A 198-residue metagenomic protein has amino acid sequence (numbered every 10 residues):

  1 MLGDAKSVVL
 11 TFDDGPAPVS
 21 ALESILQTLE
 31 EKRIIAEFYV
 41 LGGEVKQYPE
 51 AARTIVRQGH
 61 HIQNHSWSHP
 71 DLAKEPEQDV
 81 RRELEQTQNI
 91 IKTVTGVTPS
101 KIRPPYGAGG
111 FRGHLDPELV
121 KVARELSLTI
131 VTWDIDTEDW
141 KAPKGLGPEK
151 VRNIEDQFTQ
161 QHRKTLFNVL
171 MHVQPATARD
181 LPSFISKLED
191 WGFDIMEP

Functional and structural regions predicted by a protein language model:
M1-T98: Active-site beta->alpha N-cap acidic-glycine motif
K46, H69-E189, F193-P198: Catalytic domains of cell-wall/extracellular-matrix polysaccharide-remodeling enzymes, centered on de-N-acetylation
